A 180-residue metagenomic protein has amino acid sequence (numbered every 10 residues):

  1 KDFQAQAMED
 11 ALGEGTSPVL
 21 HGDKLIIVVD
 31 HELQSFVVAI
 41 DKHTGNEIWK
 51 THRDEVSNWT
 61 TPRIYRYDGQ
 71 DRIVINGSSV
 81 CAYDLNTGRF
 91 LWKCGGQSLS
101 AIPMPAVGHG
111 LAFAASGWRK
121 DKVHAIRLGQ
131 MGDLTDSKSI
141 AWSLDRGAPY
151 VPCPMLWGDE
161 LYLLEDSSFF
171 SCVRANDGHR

Functional and structural regions predicted by a protein language model:
K1-A7, N46-H52, R89-C94, Q130-D145 (+1 more regions): Aromatic (tryptophan-biased) beta-strands that constitute blades/sheets of beta-rich domains
K1-D30, I40, I48-T51: Asp-box/WD-like beta-propeller blade repeats and closely related beta-sheet repeat scaffolds
D10-A11, L33, E55, S98 (+1 more regions): Conserved loop/turn at the beginning of each blade in beta-propeller domains
G13-V29, N58-V80, A101-V123, A148-F169: Repeat-blade elements of multi-bladed beta-propeller folds
Q34-V38, A82-D84, K120-R127, S168-R174: Structural motif
F36, K42-T44, H52-N58, G69 (+1 more regions): Active-site neighborhood of glycoside hydrolase catalytic domains
D41-T44, D84-G88, R127-G132, R174-D177: Short loop/turn segments that connect beta-strands within beta-propeller blades
L164, S171, G178-R180: Glycine- and Gly-Pro-enriched alpha-helical subdomains that act as flexible, kink-prone "lid/hinge" or packing modules
